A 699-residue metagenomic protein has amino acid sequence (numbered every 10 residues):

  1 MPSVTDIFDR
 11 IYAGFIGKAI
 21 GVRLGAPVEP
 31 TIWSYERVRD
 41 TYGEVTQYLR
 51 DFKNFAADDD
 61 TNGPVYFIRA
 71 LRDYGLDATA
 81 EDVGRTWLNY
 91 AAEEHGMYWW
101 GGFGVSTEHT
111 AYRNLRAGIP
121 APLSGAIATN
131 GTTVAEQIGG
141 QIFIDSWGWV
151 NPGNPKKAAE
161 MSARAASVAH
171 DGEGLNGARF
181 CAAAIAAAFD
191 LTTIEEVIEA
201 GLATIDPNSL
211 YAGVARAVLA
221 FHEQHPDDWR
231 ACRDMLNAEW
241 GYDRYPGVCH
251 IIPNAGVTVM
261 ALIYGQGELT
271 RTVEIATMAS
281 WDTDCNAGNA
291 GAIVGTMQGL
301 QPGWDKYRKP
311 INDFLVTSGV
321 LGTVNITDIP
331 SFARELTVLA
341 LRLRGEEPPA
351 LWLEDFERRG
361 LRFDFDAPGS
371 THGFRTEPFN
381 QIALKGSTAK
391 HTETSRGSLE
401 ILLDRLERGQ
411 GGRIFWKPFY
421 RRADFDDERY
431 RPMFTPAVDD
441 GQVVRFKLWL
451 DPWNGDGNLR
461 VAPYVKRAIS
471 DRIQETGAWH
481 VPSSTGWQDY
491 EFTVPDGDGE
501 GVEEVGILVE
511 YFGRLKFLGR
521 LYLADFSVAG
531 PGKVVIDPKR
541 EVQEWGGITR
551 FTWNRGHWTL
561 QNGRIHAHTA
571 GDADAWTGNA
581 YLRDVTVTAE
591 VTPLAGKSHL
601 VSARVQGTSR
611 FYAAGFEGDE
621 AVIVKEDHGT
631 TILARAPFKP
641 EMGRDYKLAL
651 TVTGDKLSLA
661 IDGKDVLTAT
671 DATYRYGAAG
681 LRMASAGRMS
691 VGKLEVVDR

Functional and structural regions predicted by a protein language model:
P2-Y66, V83-G84: An N-terminal structural lobe/cap that precedes and organizes the functional/catalytic core across diverse proteins
I20, L24, T31-G43, H170 (+3 more regions): Catalytic phosphate/nucleotide-handling subdomain of diverse soluble enzymes
D51-V134: Acidic catalytic motifs of isoprenoid enzymes
Y112-A135, I144-P155, A163-V168, A182-S280: Accessory "access/gating" subregions that flank catalytic or transport cores
T323-I414, V535, E541-E544, L582: Catalytic cores of secreted or luminal carbohydrate-active enzymes
R362, H372, Q381, P463 (+2 more regions): Extracellular glycan-recognition regions
F365, Y420-L459, Y490-V494, F526 (+1 more regions): Extra-cytoplasmic beta-strand recognition segments
G386-D427, N554-A573, E620-I623: Short carbohydrate-recognition loop motifs
